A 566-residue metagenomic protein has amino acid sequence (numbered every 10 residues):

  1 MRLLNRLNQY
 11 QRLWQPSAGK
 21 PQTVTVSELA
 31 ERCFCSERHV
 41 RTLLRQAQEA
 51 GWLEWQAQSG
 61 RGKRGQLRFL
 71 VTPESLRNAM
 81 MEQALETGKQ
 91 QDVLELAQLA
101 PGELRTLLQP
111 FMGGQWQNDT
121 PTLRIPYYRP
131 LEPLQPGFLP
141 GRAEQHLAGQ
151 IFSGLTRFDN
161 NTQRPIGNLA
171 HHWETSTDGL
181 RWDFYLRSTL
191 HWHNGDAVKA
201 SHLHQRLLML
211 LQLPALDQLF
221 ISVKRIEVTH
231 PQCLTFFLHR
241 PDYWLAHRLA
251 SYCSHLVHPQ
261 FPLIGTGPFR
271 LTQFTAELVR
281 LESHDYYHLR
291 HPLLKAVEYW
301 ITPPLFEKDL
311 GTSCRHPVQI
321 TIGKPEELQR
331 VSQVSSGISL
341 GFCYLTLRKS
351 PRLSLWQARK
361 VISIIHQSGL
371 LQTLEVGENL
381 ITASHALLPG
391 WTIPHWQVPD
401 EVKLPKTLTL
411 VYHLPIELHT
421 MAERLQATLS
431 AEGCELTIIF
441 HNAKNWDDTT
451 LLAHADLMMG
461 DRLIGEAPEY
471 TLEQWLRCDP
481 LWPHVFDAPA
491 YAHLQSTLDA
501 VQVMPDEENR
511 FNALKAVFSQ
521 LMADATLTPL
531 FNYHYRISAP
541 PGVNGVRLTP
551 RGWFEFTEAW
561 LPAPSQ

Functional and structural regions predicted by a protein language model:
G19-Q22, R41-L43, P140, H172-A215: Aromatic- and charge-enriched surface segment that lines or borders ligand/interaction sites
Q66, L216-Q260, T266-F274: Surface-exposed binding/hinge segments that line and control ligand-binding clefts or catalytic entry sites
P126-T175: N-terminal lobe/hinge region of extracytoplasmic solute-binding protein
Y286-Q329: Ligand-site clamp/hinge motif
R348-T392, Q520-T526: Periplasmic-binding protein-like
G433-R477: Periplasmic binding protein-like
W475-P540: Extracytoplasmic/peripheral linker and loop segments enriched in polar/acidic and small residues with frequent Thr/Pro
A539-Q566: Long beta-strand-rich cores associated with HINT superfamily self-processing modules
